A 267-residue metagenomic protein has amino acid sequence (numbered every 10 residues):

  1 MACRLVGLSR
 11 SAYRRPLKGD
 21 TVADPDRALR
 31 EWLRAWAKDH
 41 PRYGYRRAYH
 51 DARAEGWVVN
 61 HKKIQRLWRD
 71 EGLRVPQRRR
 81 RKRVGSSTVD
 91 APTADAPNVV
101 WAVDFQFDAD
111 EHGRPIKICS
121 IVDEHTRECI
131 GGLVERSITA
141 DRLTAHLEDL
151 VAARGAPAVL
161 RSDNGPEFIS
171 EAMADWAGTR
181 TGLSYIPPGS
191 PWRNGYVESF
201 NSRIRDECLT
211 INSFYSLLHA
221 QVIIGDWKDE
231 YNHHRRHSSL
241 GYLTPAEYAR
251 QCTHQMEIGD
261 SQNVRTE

Functional and structural regions predicted by a protein language model:
M1-E267: Charged DNA-binding/catalytic regions of mobile-element recombinases
